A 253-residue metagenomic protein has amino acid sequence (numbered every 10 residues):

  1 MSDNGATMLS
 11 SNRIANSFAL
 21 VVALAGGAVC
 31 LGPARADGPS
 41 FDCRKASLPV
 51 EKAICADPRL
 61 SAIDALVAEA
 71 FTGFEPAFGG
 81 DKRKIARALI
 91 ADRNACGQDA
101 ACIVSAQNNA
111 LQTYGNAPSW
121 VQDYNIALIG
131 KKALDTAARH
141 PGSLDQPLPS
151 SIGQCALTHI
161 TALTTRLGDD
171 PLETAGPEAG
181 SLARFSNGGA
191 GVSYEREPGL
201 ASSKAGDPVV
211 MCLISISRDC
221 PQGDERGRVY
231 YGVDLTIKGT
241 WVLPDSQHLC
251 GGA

Functional and structural regions predicted by a protein language model:
S2-G5, L31, G189-A190: N-terminal targeting/docking segments
D3-V21: Bacterial N-terminal signal peptides that target proteins for export
T7-M8, L31, D37, D145 (+1 more regions): Selective for proline/serine-rich intrinsically disordered segments in cytosolic/nuclear regulatory regions
L24-A34: C-terminal segment of classical bacterial N-terminal signal peptides
A34-T164, A179-G180: N-terminal alpha-helical modules
W120-A253: Cysteine-centric segments in proteins
